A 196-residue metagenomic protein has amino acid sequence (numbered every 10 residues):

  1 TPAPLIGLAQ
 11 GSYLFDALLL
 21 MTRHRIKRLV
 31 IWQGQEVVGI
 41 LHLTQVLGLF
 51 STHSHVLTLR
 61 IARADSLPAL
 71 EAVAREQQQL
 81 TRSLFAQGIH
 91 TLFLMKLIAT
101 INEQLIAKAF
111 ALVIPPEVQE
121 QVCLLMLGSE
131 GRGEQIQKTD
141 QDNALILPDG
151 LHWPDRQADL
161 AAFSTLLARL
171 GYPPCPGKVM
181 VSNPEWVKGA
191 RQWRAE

Functional and structural regions predicted by a protein language model:
T1, Y13-L14, S66: Short, structural beta-strand-to-alpha-helix junction motif
T1-L5, D140: Bateman (tandem CBS) regulatory domains
I6-R25, W32: The conserved cystathionine-beta-synthase
Y13, Q45-V46, D140: Histidine- and aromatic-rich ligand-binding microenvironments
I26-K27, I31-F110: N-terminal regions immediately upstream of nucleotidyltransferase
H42-L43, Q135-T139, W186-G189: Short acidic, glycine/serine/threonine-rich loops at helix termini
E76-R82, A99-K108, P116, W153-E196: Conserved catalytic core of two-metal-ion nucleotidyltransferases
E103-Q157, A161-S164: Active-site nucleotide-donor binding segment shared across nucleotidyl transfer reactions
